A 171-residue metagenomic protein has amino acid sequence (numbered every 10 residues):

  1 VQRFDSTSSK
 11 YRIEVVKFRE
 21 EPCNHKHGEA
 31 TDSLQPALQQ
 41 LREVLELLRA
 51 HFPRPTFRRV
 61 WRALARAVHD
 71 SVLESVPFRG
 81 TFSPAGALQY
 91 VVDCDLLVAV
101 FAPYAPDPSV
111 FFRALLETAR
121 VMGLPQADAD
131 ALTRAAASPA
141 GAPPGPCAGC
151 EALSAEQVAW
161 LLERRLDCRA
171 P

Functional and structural regions predicted by a protein language model:
V1-P171: Extended alpha-helical "rod" scaffolds
